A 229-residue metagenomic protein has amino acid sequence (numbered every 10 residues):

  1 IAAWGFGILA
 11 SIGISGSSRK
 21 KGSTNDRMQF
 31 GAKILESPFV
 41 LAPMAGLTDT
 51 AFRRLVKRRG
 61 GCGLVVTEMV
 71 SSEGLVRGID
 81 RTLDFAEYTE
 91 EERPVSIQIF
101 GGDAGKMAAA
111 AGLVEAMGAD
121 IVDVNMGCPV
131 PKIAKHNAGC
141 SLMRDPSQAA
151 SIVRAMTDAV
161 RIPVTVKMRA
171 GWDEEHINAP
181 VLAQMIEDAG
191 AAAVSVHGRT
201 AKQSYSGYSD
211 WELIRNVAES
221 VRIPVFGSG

Functional and structural regions predicted by a protein language model:
S11, S15-S18, S23: Serine residues within intrinsically disordered or low-complexity segments
G22-G229: Flavin-dependent oxidoreductase catalytic cores
